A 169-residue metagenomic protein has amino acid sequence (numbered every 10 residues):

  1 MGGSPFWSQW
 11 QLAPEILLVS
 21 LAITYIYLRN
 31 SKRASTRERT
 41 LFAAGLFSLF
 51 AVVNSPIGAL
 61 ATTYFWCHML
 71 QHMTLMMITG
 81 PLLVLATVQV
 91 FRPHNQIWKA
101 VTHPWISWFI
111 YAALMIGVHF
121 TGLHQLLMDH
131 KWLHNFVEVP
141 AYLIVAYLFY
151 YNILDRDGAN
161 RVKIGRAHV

Functional and structural regions predicted by a protein language model:
M1-R166: Alpha-helical membrane segments of multi-pass proteins
